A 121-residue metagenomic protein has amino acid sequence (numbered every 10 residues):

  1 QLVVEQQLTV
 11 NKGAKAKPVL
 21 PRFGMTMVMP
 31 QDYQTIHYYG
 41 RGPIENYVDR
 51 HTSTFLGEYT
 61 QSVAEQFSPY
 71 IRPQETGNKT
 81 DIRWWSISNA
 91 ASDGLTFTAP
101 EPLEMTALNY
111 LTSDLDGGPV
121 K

Functional and structural regions predicted by a protein language model:
Q1-K121: Beta-strand/loop-rich accessory regions of lumenal/periplasmic or secreted enzymes, predominantly carbohydrate-active
